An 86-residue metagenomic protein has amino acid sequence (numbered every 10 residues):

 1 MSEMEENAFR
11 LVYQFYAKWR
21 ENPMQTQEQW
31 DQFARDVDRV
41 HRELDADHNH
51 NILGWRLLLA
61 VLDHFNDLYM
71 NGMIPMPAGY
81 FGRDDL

Functional and structural regions predicted by a protein language model:
M1-Q27: N-terminal acidic leader/helix
E5, W30-F33, G54, L58: Hydrophobic packing residues in well-ordered alpha-helices of helical domains and bundles
F9, Y13, A34-V37, L58-L62: Generic structural concept
N22-W30, D47, N51-G54: Alpha-helix N-cap/helix-initiation sites
Q27-D45: Amphipathic, non-membrane alpha-helical rod segments
R42-A78: Short, charged early-sequence alpha-helical segments and their helix-coil boundaries
A78-L86: Short acidic DE-rich linear segments
